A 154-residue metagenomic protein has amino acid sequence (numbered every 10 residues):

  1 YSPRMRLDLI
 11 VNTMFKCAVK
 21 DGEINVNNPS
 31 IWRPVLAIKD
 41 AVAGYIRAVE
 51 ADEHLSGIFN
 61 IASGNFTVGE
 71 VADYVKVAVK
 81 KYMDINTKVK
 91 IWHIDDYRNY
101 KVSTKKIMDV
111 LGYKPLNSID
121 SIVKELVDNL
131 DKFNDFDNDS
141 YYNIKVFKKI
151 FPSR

Functional and structural regions predicted by a protein language model:
Y1-L9: Flexible, glycine-rich beta-alpha linker
L9-I10, V102: Short, conserved clusters of charged catalytic residues that mark active-site and nucleotide-handling motifs
I10-V11, A41: Amphipathic coiled-coil/heptad-repeat helices and related helical stalk/stem segments that mediate oligomerization
M14: Anionic-ligand binding region
C17-A18: Active-site-adjacent segment of SDR/Rossmann-fold oxidoreductases
D21-G22, V26-R154: C-terminal substrate-binding subdomain of Rossmann-fold SDR/epimerase-dehydratase oxidoreductases
